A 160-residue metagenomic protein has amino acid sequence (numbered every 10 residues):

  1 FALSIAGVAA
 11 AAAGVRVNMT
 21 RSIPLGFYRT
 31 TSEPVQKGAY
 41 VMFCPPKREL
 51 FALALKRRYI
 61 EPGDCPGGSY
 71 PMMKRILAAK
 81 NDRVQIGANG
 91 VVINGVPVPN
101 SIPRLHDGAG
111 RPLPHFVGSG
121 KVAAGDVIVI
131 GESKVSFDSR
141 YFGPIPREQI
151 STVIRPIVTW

Functional and structural regions predicted by a protein language model:
F1-W160: Extended hydrophobic leader/signal-anchor segments used for secretion and membrane insertion
